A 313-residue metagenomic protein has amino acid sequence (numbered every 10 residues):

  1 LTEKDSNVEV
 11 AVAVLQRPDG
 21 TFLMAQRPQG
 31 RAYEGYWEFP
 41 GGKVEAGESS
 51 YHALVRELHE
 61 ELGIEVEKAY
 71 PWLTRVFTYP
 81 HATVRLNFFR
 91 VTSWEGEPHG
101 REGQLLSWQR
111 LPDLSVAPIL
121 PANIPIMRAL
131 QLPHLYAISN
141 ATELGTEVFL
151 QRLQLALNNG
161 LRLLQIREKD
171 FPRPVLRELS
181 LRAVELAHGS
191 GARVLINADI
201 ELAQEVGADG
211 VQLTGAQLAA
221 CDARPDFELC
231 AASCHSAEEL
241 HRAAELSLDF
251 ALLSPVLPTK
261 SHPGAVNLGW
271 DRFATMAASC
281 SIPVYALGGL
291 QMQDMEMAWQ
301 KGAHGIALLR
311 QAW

Functional and structural regions predicted by a protein language model:
T2-L23, T74: Conserved N-terminal beta-strand and adjoining loop/helix that marks the start of the Nudix/MutT-like hydrolase domain
R17, R75-P98: Active-site-adjacent beta-strand/loop module that shapes the phosphate/pyrophosphate-binding cleft
T21-E61, W72-L73: Conserved Nudix-box catalytic region and its N-terminal flanking loop in Nudix hydrolases and closely related
F88-T92, P98-Q131: NUDIX/MutT-family hydrolases
P133-V148, L229-C234: Active-site mouth loops of central-metabolism enzymes
A137, L164, A203, A243 (+4 more regions): Conserved, mostly hydrophobic/aromatic
L176-A198, G215-L218, D222-S236, A265-Q291: Alpha-helix-loop-beta-strand connector modules within alpha/beta enzyme cores
T214-A223, F250-G264, G289-W313: Glycine-rich phosphate-binding active-site loops on the catalytic face of alpha/beta enzymes
